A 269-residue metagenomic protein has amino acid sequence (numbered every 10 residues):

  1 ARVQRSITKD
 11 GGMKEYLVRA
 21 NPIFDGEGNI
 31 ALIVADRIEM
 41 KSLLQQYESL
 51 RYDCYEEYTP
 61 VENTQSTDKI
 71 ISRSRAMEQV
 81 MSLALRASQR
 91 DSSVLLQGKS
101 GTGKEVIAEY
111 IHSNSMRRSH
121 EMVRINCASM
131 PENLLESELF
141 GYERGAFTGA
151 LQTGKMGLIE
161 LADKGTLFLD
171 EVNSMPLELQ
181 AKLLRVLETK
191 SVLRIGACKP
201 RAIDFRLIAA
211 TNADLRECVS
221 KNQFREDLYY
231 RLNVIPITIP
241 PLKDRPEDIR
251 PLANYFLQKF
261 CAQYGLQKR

Functional and structural regions predicted by a protein language model:
A1-Y16, A31: Per-ARNT-Sim (PAS) sensory domains and their PAS-associated C-terminal
V18-N21, D36: PAS-family sensory domains
I23-D25, L242: Sensor-regulatory modules in signal-transduction proteins
A31-I71: Conserved ASCE P-loop NTPase core motifs with emphasis on AAA+ ATPases
P60-A202, L207-A213, C218, L242 (+1 more regions): AAA+ ATPase active-site-proximal loops
N126, I235-D248: Conserved AAA+ ATPase "SRH/arginine-finger" region at the nucleotide-binding site
P246-I249, A253, L257: Conserved Sensor-2/SRH helix of P-loop NTPases
